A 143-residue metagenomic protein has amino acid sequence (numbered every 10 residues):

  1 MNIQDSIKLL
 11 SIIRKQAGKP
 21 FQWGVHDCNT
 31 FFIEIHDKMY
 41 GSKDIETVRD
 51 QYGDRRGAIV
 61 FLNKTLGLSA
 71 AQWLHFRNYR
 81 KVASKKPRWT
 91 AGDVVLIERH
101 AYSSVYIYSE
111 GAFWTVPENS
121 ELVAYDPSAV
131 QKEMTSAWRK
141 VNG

Functional and structural regions predicted by a protein language model:
M1-L68: N-terminal capping segments
I3-S6, L10-P20, D44-I45, Y79-K81 (+4 more regions): Aromatic-enriched hydrophobic runs in primary sequence
G18, C28, R49, F76 (+3 more regions): Generic intrinsically disordered, low-complexity segments enriched for polar/acidic and small residues
R56-V123, P127: ...with weaker cross-activation on analogous glycine-rich loops/strands in unrelated enzymes
V123-G143: Glycine- and charge-enriched low-complexity intrinsically disordered segments
